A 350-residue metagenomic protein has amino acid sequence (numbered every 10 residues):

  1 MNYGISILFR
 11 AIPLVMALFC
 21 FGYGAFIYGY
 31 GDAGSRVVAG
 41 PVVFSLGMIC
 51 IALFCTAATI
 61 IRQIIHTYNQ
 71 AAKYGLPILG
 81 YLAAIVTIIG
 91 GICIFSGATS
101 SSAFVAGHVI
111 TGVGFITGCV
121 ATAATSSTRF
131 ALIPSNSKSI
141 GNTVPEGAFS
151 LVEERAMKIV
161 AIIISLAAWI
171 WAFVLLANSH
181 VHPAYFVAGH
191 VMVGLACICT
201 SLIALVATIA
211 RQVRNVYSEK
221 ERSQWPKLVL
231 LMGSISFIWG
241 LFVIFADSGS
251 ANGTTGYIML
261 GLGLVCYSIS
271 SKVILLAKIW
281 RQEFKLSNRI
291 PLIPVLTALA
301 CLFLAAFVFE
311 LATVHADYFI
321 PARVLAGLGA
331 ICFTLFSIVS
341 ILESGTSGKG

Functional and structural regions predicted by a protein language model:
M1-Y3, I133-T143, L342-G350: Short, charged juxtamembrane terminal tails flanking transmembrane helices
N2-S6, G147-S150: Cytosolic-side membrane-entry/anchor segment at the start of a transmembrane helix
S6-G29, A39-Q63, L76-G97, S102-L132 (+5 more regions): Alpha-helical transmembrane segments and immediately adjacent membrane-interfacial amphipathic helices
I64-A71, R214-E221, W280-S287: Membrane-interface helix-boundary motifs at transmembrane edges
N69-Q70, F130, S135-F149, R214 (+1 more regions): Intrinsic disorder/low-complexity detector
